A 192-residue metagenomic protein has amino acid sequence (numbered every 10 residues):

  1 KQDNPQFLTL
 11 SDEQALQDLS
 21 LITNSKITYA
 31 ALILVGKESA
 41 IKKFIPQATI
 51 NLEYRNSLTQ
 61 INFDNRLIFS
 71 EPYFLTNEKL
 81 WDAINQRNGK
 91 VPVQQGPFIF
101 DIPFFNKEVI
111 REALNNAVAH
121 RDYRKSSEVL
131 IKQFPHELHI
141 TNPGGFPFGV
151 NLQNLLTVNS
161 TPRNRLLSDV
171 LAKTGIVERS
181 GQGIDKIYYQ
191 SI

Functional and structural regions predicted by a protein language model:
K1-S127, Q133-H139, G144-P162, T174-I176 (+2 more regions): Active-site helix-to-loop segments that bind/position phosphate- or nucleotide-bearing substrates and donors across
R165-L166, V170: Active-site "cap" helix and flanking loop/linker of ATP-utilizing ligase/carboxylase catalytic domains
